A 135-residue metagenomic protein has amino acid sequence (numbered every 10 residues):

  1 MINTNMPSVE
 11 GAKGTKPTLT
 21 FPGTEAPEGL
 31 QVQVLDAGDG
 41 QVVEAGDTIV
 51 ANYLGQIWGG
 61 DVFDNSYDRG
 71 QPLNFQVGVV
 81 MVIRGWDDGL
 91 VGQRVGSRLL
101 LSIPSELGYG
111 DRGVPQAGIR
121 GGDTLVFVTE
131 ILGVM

Functional and structural regions predicted by a protein language model:
M1-M135: Cross-family detector of peptidyl-prolyl cis-trans isomerase
